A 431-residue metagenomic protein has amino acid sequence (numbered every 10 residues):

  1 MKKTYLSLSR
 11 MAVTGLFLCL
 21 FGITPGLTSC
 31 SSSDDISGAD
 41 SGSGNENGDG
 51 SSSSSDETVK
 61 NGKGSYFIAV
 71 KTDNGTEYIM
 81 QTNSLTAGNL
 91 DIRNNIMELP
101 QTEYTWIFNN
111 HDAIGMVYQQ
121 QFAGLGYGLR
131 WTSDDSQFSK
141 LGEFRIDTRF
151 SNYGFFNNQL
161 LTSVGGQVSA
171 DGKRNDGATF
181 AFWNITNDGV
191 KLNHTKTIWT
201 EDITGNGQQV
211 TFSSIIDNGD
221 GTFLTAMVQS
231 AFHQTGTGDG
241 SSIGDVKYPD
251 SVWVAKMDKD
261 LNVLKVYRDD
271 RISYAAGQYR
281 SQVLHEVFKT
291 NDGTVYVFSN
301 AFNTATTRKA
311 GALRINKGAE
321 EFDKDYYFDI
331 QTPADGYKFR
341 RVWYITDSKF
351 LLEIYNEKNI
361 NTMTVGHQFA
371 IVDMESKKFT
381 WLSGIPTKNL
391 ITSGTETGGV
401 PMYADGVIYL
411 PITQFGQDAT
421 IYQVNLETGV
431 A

Functional and structural regions predicted by a protein language model:
M1-R10, C19-Y66: Bacterial Sec-dependent N-terminal signal peptides
N61-I68, D112-G115, Q159-L161, G221-T225 (+3 more regions): Entry beta-strands of beta-propeller and related beta-repeat scaffolds
Y78-N193: Post-signal peptide N-terminal segment of secreted/secretory-pathway proteins
N89-P100, F138-I146, G189-T204, V263-R271 (+3 more regions): Beta-propeller fold detector
L99-N110, R145-N158, G205-I215, A276-V287 (+3 more regions): Repeated scaffold domains used in trafficking and secretory/extracellular systems, primarily beta-propellers
G128-R130, D176-G189, D239-N262, K309-E320 (+2 more regions): Beta-propeller blade signature
S163-G177, L224-D250, V297-K309, E353-G366: Short, conserved, GDST-rich strand-edge loop motifs in beta-rich repeat architectures
D323-A419, L426-G429: Intrinsically disordered, low-complexity segments enriched in Gly and acidic/Ser/Thr residues that form flexible
